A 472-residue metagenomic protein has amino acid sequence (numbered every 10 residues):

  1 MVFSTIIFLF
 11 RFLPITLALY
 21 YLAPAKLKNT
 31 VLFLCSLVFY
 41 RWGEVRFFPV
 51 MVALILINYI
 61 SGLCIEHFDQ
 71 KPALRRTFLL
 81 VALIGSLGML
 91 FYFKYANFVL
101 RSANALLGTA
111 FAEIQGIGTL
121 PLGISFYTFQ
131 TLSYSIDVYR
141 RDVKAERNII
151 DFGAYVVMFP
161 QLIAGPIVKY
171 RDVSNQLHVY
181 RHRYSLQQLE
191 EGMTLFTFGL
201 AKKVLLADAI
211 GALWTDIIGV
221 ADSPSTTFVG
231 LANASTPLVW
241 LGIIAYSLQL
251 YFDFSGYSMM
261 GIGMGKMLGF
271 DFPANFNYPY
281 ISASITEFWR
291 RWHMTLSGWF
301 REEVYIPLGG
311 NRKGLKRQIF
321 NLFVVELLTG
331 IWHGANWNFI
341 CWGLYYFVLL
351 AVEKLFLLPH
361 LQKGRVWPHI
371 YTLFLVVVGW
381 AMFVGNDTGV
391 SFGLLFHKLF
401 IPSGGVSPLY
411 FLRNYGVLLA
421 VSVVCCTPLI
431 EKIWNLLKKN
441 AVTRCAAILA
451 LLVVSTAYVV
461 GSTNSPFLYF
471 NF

Functional and structural regions predicted by a protein language model:
M1-N471: Membrane-embedded transmembrane alpha-helical bundles that form the catalytic cores of multi-pass lipid-modifying
